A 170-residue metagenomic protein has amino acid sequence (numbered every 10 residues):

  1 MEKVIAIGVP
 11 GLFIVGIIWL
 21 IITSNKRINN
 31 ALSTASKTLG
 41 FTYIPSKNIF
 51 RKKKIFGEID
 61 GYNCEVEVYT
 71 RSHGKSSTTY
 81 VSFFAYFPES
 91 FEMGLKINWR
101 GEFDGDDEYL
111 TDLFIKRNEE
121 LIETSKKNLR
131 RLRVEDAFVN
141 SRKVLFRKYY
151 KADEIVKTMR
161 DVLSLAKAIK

Functional and structural regions predicted by a protein language model:
M1-P10: Feature marks short, highly hydrophobic, charge-poor N-terminal signal-anchor/signal peptide-like helices that anchor
V4, E67-V68: Solvent-exposed, well-ordered amphipathic alpha-helical segments that flank/support binding or catalytic loops
I14-V15, S141: Generic signal for short, ordered secondary-structure residues within or immediately flanking folded domains
V15-L39: Transmembrane-cytosolic junction motif
A31-A35, L39-P45, F50-K52, F56-I59 (+2 more regions): Charged, low-complexity intrinsically disordered regions
